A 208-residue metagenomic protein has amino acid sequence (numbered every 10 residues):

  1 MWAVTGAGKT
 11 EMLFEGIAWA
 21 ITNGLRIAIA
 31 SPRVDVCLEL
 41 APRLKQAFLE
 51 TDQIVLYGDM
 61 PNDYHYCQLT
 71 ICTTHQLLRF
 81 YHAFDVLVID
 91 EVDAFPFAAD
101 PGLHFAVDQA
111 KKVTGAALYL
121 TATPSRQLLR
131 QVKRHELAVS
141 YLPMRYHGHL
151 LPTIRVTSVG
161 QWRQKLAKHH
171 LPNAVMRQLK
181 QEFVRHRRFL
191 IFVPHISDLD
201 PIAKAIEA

Functional and structural regions predicted by a protein language model:
M1, E136-A203: Conserved interdomain linker/interface between the two RecA-like ATPase lobes of SF2 helicase motors
M1, G24-L25, F97: Accessory, non-ATPase domains that flank or precede helicase/AAA+ motor cores in DNA-metabolism machines
A7-Q46, S197: Conserved Walker A/P-loop ATP-binding site and its immediately adjacent core in helicase/helicase-like ATPase domains
L25-R26, D52, Y66-L69, A83-V86 (+2 more regions): Loop/turn-to-beta-strand initiation segments
R33, C72-Q76, L120-P124, P143-R145 (+1 more regions): A short beta-strand-to-loop transition that corresponds to the Sensor-1 phosphate-sensing loop of AAA+ P-loop ATPases
L38, R43-R79: Inter-Walker segment of RecA-like/P-loop motor cores
H82, V86, E91-G160: Post-DEXD/H (motif II) to motif III coupling segment of the RecA-like Helicase ATP-binding lobe
